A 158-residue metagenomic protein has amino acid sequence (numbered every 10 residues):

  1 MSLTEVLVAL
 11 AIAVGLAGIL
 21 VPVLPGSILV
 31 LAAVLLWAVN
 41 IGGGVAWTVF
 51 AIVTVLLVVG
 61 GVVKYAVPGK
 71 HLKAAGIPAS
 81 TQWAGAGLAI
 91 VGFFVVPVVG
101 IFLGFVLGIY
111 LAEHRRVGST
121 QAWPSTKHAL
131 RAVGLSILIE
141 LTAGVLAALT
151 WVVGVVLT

Functional and structural regions predicted by a protein language model:
M1-L10: Feature marks short, highly hydrophobic, charge-poor N-terminal signal-anchor/signal peptide-like helices that anchor
I12-L29, L88-V98: Transmembrane alpha-helix interface/packing and boundary motifs in multi-pass membrane proteins, characterized by
G15-G18, W37, L56-Y65, F93 (+3 more regions): Alpha-helical transmembrane segments of multi-pass membrane proteins
L20-V30, A74-W83: Short, non-helical or kinked segments that cap or interrupt transmembrane helices
L29-V45, L88-G92, L107-R116: Interfacial segments of multi-pass membrane proteins
T48, I52-G92: Helix-adjacent hinge/juxtasegments
K73-I77, T120-H128: Short amphipathic alpha-helical coupling elements at transmembrane boundaries
A147-T158: Juxtamembrane boundary at the C-terminal end of a transmembrane helix
